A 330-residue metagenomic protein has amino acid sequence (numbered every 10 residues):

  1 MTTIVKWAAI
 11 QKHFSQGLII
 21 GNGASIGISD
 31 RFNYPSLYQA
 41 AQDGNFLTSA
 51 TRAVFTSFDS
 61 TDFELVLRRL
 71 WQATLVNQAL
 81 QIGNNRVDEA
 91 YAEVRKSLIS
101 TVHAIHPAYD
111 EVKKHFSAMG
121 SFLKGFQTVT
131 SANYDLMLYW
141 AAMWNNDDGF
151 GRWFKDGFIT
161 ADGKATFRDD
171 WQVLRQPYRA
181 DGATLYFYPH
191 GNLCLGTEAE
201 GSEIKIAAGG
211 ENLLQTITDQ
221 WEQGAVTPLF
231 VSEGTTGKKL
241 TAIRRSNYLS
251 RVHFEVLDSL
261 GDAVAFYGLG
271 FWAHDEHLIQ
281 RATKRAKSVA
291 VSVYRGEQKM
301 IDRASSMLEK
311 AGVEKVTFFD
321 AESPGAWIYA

Functional and structural regions predicted by a protein language model:
M1-A263, L269-H277, A290-A330: Conserved catalytic-core helix/loop/strand module for nucleotide-ribose chemistry
